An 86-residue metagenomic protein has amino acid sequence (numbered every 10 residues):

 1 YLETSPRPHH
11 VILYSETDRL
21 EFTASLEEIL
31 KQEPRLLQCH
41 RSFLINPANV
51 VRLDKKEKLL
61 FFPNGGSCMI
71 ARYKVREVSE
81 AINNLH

Functional and structural regions predicted by a protein language model:
Y1-P63: Conserved binding/recognition cores within well-folded domains
P63-H86: Long, non-transmembrane cytosolic or organellar matrix-exposed soluble domains/tails of integral membrane proteins
